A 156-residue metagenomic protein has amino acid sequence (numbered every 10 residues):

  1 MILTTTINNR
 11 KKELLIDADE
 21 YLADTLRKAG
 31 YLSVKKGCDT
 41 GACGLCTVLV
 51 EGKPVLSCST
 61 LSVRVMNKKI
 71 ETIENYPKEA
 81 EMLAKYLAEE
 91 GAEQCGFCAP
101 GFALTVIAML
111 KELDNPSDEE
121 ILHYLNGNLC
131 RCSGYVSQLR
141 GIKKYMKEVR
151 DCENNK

Functional and structural regions predicted by a protein language model:
M1-K156: Signature of N-terminal electron-transfer/Fe-S-associated modules in redox systems
